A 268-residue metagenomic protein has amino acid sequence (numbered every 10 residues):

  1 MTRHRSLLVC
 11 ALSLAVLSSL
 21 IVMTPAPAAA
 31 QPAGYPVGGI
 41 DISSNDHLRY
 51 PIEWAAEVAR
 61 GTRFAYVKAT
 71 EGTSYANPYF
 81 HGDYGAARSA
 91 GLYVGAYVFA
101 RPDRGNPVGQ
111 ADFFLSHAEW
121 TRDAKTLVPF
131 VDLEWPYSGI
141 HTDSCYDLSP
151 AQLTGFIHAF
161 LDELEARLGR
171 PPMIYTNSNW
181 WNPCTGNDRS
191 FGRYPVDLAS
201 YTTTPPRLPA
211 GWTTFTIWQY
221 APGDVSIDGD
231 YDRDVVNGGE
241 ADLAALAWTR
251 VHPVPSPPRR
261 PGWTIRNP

Functional and structural regions predicted by a protein language model:
M1-A30: Secretory targeting and sorting signals
Q31-R167: Substrate-binding cleft of extracellular glycoside hydrolase catalytic domains
Q31-S44, Y50, R189-P268: Functionally critical loop-and-helix segments that line ligand-binding/catalytic clefts of soluble enzyme domains
I42, V67, V131-L133, I174-N177 (+2 more regions): Conserved beta-strand positions
V94, R170-P172, V196: Hydrophobic anchor at the start of a short beta-strand that flanks the dinucleotide cofactor-binding loop
N106-Q110, N182-S190: Glycine-rich, charge-decorated loop segments at or immediately adjacent to ligand/cofactor-binding or catalytic sites
L115-F130, W135-S138, G186-T214: Structural recognition of alpha->loop->beta junctions
L168-P183: Aromatic-lined carbohydrate-recognition surfaces of secreted/lumenal glycan-active proteins
